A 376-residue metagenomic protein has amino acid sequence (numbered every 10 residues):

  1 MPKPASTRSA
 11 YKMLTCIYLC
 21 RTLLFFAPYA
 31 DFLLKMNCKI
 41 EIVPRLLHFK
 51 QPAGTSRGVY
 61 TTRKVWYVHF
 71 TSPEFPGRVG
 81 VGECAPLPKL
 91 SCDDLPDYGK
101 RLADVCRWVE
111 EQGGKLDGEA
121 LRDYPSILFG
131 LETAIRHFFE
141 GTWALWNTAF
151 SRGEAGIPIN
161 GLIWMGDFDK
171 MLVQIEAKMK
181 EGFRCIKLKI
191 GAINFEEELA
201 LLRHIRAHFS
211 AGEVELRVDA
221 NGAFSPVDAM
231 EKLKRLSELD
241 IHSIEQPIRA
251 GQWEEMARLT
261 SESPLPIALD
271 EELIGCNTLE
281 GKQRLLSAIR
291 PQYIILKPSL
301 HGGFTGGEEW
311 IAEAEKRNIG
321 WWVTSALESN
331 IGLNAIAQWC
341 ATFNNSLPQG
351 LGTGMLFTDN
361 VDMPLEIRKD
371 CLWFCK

Functional and structural regions predicted by a protein language model:
K3-T7: Ser/Thr-rich, low-complexity intrinsically disordered segments
A10, A27-A30: Short hydrophobic alpha-helical segments enriched in small aliphatic residues
L34-L216, N221-A223, V227-M230, R235-S237 (+1 more regions): N-terminal capping/lid subdomain adjacent to the active-site entrance of alpha/beta enzymes
I193-N334, Q338-C340, F357-I367: Catalytic core of soluble alpha/beta enzymes
S346-Q349: Short helix/strand-capping turn motifs
